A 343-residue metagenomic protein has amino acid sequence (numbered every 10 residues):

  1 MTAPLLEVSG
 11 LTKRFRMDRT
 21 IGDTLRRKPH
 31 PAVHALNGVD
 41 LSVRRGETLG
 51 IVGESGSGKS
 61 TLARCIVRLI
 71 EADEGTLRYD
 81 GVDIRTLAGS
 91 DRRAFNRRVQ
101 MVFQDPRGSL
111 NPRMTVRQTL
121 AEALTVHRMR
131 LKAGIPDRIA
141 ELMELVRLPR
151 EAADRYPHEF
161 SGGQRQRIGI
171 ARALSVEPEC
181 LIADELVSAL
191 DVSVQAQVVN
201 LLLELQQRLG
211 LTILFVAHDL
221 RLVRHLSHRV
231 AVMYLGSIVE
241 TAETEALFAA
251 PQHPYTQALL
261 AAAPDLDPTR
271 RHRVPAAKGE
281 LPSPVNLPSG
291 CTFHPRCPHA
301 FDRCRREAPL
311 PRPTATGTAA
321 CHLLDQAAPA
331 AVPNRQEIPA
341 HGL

Functional and structural regions predicted by a protein language model:
A3-P4, M17-R27, A32, E243-L343: Short catalytic/signature loops enriched in Gly
G75-D83, F95: Conserved ABC transporter NBD signature motif
V82-D83, G134-E151, L260-A261: Conserved ABC ATPase "signature" region
Y156-F160, Q164: Conserved ABC ATPase signature
S175-E179: A short, proline-enriched helix->beta-strand linker immediately N-terminal to the Walker B motif in ABC-type P-loop
I182, L186-H272: P-loop NTP-binding/switch modules centered on Walker-like glycine-rich loops
